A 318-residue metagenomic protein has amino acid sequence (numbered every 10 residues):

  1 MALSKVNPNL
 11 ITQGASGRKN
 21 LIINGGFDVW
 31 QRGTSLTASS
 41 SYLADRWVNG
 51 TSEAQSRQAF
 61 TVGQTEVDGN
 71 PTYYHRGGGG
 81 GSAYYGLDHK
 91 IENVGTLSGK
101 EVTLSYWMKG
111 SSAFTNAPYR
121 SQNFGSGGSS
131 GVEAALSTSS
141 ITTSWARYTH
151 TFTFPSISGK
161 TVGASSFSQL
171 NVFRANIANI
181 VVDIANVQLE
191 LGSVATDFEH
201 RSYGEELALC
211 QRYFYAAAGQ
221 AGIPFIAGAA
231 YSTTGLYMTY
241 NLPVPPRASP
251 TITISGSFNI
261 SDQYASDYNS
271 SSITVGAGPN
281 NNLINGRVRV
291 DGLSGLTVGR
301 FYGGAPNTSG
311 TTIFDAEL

Functional and structural regions predicted by a protein language model:
A2-L318: Extracellular and organelle-lumenal recognition/adhesion modules and their flexible linkers in secreted
